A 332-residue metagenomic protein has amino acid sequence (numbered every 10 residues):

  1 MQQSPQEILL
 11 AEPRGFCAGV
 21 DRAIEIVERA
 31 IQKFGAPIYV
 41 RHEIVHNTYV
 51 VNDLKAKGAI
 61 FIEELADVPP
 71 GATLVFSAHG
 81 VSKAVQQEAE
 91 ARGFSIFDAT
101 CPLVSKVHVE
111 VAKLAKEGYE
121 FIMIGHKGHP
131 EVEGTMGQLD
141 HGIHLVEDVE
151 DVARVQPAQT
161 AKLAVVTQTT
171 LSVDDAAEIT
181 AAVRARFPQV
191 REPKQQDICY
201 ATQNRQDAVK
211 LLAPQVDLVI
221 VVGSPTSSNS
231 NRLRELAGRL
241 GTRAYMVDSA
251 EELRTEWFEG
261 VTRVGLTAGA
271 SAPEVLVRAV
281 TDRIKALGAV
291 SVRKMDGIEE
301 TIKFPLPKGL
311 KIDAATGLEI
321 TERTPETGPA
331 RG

Functional and structural regions predicted by a protein language model:
M1-A268, E274-G332: The feature marks the mature, well-folded catalytic cores of soluble enzymes
